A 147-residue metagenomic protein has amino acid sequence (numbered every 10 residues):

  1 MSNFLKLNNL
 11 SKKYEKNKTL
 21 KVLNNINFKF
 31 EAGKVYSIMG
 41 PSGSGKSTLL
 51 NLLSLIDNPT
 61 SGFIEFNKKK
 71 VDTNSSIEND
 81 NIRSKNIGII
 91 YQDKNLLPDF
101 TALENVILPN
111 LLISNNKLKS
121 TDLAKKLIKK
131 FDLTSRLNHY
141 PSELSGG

Functional and structural regions predicted by a protein language model:
F4-L5, L10-G147: ABC family nucleotide-binding domain
